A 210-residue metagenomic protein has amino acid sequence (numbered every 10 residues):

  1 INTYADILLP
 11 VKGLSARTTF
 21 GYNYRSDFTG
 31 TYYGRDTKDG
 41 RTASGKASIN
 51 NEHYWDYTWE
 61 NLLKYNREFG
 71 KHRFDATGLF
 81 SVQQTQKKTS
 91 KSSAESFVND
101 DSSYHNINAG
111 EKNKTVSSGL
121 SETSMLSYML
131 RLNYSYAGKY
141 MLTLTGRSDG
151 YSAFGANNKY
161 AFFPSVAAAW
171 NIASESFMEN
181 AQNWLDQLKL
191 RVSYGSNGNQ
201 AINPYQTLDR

Functional and structural regions predicted by a protein language model:
I1-Y33, T42-R210: Extracellular/periplasmic, surface-exposed regions of secreted and cell-surface proteins
